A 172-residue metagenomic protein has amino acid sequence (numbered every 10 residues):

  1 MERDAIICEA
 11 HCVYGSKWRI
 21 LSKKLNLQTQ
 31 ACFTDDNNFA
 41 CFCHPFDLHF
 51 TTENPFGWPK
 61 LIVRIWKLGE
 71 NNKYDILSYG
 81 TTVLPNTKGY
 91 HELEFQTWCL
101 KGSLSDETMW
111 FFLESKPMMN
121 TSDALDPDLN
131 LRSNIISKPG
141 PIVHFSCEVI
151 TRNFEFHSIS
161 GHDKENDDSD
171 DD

Functional and structural regions predicted by a protein language model:
M1-D172: Eukaryotic Ser/Thr- and acidic-rich low-complexity regulatory segments
